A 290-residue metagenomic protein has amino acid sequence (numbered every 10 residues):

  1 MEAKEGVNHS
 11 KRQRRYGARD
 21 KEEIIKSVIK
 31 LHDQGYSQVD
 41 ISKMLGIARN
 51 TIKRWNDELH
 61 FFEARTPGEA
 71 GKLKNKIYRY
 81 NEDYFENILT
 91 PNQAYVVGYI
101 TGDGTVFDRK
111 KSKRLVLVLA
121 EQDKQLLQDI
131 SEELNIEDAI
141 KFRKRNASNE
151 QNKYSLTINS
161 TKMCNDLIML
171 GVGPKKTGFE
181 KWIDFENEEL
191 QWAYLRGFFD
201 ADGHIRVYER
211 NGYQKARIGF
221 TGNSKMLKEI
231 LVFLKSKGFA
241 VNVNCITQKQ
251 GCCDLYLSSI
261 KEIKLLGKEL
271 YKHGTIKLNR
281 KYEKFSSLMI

Functional and structural regions predicted by a protein language model:
E2-I290: Internal intein/HINT superfamily modules and their associated LAGLIDADG
